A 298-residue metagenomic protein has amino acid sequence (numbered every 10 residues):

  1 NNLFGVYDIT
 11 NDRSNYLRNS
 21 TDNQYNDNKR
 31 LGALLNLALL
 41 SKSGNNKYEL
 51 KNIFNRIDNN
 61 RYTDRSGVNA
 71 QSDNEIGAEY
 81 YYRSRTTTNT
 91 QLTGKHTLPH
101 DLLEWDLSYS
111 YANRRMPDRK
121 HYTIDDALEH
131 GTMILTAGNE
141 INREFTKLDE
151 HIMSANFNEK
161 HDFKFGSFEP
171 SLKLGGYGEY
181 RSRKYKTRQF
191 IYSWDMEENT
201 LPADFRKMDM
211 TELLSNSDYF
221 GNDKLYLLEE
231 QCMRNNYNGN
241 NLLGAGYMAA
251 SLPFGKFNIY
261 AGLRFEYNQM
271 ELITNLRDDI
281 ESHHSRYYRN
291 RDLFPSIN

Functional and structural regions predicted by a protein language model:
N1-T63, R85-T90, L98, P295-I297: Transmembrane beta-barrel wall of Gram-negative outer-membrane proteins
N2-T10, R61-V68, M116-I124, Y185-I191 (+1 more regions): Outer-membrane beta-barrel translocator domains and adjoining extracellular loop/strand segments of Gram-negative
G5-S14, E129-L135, G221-L228, A261 (+1 more regions): Active-site-adjacent bridging/hinge elements
S14-T21, S72-A78, L135-E144, L227-R234 (+1 more regions): Extracytoplasmic loops and strand-loop junctions of Gram-negative outer membrane beta-barrel proteins
R56, Y82-T93, H100, S108 (+2 more regions): Structural signature of Gram-negative outer-membrane beta-barrels, strongest in the C-terminal barrel of TonB-dependent
G67-Q71, L102: Charged, long alpha-helical assembly modules
N74, E129-G131, D195-T200: Short alpha-helical linear motifs
T97-R143, L252: Glycine/serine-rich loop-strand microenvironments at binding/catalytic pocket rims
